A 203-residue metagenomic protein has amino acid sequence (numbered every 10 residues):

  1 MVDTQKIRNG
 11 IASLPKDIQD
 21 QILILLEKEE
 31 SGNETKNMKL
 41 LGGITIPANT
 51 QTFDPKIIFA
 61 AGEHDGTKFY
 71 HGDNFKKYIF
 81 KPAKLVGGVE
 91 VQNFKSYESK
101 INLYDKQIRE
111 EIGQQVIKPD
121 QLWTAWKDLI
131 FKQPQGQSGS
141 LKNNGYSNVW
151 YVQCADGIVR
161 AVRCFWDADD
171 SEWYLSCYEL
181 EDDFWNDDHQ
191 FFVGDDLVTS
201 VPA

Functional and structural regions predicted by a protein language model:
M1-Q115, L122-A203: A binding-site-centric feature that preferentially detects glycan-recognition modules on secreted/surface proteins
